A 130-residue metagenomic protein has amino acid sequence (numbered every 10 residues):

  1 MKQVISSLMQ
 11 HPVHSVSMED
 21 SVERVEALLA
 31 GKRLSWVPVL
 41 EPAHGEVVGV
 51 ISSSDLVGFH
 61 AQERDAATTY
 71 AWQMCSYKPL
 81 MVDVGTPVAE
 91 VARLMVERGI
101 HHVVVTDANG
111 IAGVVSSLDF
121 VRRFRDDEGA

Functional and structural regions predicted by a protein language model:
M1-P12, S52-E97, I111-A112, S116-A130: Tandem CBS (Bateman) regulatory domains
S15-R33, L40-E41, V82-G99, V105-D107 (+2 more regions): The conserved cystathionine-beta-synthase
W36-P38, V50: Short, conserved beta-strand segments within well-ordered enzyme catalytic domains that often line or immediately flank
P38, V104, G113: Conserved catalytic/dimer-interface elements of ABC ATPase nucleotide-binding domains
P42-E46: Short, solvent-exposed loop/turn segments that connect beta-strands within catalytic domains and beta-strand-rich
V48, T106, I111-A112: Short hydrophobic beta-strand segments in globular cytosolic domains
